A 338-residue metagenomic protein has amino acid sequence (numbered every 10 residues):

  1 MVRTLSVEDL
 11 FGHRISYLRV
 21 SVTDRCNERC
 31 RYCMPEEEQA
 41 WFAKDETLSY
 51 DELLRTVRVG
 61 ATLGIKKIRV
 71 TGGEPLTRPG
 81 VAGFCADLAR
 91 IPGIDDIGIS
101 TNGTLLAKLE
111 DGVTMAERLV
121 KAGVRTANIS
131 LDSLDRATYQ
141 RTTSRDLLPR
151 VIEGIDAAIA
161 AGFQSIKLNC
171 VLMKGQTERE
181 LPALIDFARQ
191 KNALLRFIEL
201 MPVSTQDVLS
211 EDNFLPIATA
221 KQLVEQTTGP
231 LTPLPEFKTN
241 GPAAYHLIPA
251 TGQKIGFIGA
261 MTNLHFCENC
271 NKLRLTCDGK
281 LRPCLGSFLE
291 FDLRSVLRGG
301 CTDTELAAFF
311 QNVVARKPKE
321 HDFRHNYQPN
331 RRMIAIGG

Functional and structural regions predicted by a protein language model:
M1-R19, R25-R29, Q222-P235, H321-N326 (+1 more regions): Flexible, acidic/Gly-rich N-terminal and inter-domain linker regions that tether and position cofactor-handling modules
L10-Y50, L63: Canonical Radical SAM [4Fe-4S] cluster-binding loop centered on the CxxxCxxC motif and its immediate flanking residues
M34, E110, T143, L285 (+1 more regions): Short, flexible helix/strand-to-coil boundary loops that buttress conserved ligand/catalytic motifs in alpha/beta
E38-A43, A107-K108, D135-T142, S204-V208 (+1 more regions): A short acidic, helix-capping loop that chelates divalent metal ions and anchors anionic groups
T47-V70, E74-I198: Radical SAM/AdoMet-radical enzyme domain recognition
M201: Short, charge-patterned binding micro-sites
S204-H325: Accessory C-terminal segments flanking Radical SAM cores
